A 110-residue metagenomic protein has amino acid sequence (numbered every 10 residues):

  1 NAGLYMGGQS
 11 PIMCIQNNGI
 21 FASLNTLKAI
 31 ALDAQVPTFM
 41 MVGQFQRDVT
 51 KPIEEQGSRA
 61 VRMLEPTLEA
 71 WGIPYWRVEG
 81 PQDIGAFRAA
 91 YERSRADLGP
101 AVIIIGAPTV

Functional and structural regions predicted by a protein language model:
N1-M41, F45: Thiamine diphosphate
Y5-G7, I30-A31, Q56-R59, S94-R95: Short, hinge-like loop/turn segments at secondary-structure boundaries
P11, T38, Y75, P100-A101: Hydrophobic anchor at the start of a short beta-strand that flanks the dinucleotide cofactor-binding loop
I15-N17, V42-Q44, W71, V78-P81 (+1 more regions): Fold-independent oxyanion-binding glycine-rich loops and adjacent beta-strand/coil segments at enzyme active sites
F21-L24, D97-V110: Glycine/aspartate-rich loop-and-adjacent alpha/beta segment that forms the canonical ThDP
Q35-V36, G85-A89, I104: A general structural signal for short secondary-structure boundary/capping elements
R47-K51: A short acidic, helix-capping loop that chelates divalent metal ions and anchors anionic groups
P52-A90, A96-D97: Conserved thiamine diphosphate
